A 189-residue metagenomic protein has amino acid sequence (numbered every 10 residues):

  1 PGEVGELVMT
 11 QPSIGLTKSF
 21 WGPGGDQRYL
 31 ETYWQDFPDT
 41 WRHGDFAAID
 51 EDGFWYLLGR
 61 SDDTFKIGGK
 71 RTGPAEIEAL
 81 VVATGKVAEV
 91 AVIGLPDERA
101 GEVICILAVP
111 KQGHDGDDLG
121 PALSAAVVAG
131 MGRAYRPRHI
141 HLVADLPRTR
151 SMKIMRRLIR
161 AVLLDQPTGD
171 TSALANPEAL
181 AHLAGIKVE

Functional and structural regions predicted by a protein language model:
P1-G5, K18-P23: Active-site glycine/GP-rich loop and adjacent strand/helix microenvironment that borders small-molecule binding pockets
Q11-S13, K18-S19, D26-E31, D39 (+6 more regions): AMP-binding/adenylate-forming catalytic core of the ANL superfamily
V188-E189: Basic/polar N-terminal segments that are highly enriched at the extreme N-terminus, encompassing both cleavable
